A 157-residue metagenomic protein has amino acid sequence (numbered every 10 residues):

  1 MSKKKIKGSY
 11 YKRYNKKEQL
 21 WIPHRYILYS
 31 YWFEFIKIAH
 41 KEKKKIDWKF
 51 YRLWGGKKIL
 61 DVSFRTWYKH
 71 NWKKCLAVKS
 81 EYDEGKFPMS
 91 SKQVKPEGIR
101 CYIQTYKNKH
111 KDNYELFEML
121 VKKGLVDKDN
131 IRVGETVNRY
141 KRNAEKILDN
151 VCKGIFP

Functional and structural regions predicted by a protein language model:
S2-E97: Low-complexity, PEST-like segments
G85-P157: K/R-rich mixed-charge low-complexity regions
